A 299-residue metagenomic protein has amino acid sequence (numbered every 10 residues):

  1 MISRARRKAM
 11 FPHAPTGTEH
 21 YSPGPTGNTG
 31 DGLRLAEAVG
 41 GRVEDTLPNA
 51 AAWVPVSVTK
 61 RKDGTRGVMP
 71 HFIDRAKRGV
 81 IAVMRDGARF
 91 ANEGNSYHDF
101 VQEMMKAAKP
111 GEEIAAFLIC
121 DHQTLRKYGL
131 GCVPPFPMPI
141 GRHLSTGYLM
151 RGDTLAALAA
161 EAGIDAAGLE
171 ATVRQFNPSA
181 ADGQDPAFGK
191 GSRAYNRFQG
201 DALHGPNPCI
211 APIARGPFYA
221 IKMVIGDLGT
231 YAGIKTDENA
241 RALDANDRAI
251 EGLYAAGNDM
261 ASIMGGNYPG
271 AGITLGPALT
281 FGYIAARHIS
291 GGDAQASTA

Functional and structural regions predicted by a protein language model:
M1-I2, D86-R89, N95-H98, H122-R126 (+5 more regions): Short, glycine-/Ser/Thr-/acidic-enriched flexible segments
M1-V56, I284: Glycine-rich loop(s) and the adjacent beta-strand/alpha-helix scaffold that form part
T16-Y21, G64-V68, M138-L144, G266-T274: Short beta-alpha connecting loops at secondary-structure transitions that line or flank enzyme active sites
S22-G30, T230, G272-T280: Short, conserved micro-motifs enriched in small and acidic residues
G32-R42, A162, E170-V173, G276-T298: Internal hydrophobic alpha-helix adjacent to the cofactor/substrate pocket in enzyme cavities
L33-I164, G168: An anion/pyrophosphate-binding glycine-rich loop and adjacent beta-alpha core in soluble alpha-beta enzymes
R75-K77, L228-T230, A271: Short, small/polar residue-rich loop motifs at catalytic or cofactor-binding pockets
G168-I263, N267: A glycine-rich dinucleotide-binding beta-alpha-beta segment and adjacent secondary-structure elements that constitute
